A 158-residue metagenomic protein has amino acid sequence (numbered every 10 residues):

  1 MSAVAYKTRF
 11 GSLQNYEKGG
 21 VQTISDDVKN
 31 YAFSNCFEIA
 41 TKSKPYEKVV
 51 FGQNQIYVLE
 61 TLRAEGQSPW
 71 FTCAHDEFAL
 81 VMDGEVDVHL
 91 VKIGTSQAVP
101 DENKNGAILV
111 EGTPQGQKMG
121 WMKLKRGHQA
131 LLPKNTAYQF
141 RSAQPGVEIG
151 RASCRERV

Functional and structural regions predicted by a protein language model:
M1-E60, Q67-P69: A short, N-terminal "cap"/entry segment at the start of jelly-roll beta-barrel domains of the cupin/DSBH fold
V58-H75, K92-S96: Conserved short histidine dyad/triad with adjacent acidic residue
L59, V88-L90, G150: Short hydrophobic/aromatic-rich beta-strand segments that constitute the beta-sheet cores of beta-sandwich/beta-barrel
P69-T72, D76-V81, M122, A130: His/acidic/aromatic-lined binding-pocket segments of jelly-roll/cupin-type domains and related regulatory beta-sandwich
T72-A74, S142-P145: Short glycine/proline-enriched turns and hinge-like loops at secondary-structure junctions
A74-T113: Glycine- and acidic-residue-biased ligand/ion/polar-headgroup-sensing regions
M119-Q144, R151: Conserved metal-binding segment of the jelly-roll/cupin
I149-V158: Residue-level detector of conserved catalytic or cofactor/ligand-binding positions in enzyme active sites
